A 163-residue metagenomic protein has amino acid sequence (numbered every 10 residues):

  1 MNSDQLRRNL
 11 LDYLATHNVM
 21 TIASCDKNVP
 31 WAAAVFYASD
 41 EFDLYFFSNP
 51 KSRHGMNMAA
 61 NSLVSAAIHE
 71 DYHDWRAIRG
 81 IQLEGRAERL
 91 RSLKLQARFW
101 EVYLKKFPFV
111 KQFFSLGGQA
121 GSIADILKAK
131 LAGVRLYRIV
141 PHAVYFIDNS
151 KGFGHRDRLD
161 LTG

Functional and structural regions predicted by a protein language model:
M1-V19: Extreme N-terminal tail/first-helix region
L14-A15, A59-A60, L104: Alpha-helix boundary recognition
A15, V29-P30, A129-A132: Short solvent-exposed loop/turn micro-motifs enriched in small/polar/acidic residues
H17-P50, M56-M58, V64-E70, I78-Q82: Short beta-strand segments
N18-V19, L63, P108, V144: Generic structural signal for secondary-structure transition and capping sites
P50-K51, H142: A generic "binding-loop/recognition-motif" signal
R79-G163: Charged, gly/pro-rich active-site loop segments
